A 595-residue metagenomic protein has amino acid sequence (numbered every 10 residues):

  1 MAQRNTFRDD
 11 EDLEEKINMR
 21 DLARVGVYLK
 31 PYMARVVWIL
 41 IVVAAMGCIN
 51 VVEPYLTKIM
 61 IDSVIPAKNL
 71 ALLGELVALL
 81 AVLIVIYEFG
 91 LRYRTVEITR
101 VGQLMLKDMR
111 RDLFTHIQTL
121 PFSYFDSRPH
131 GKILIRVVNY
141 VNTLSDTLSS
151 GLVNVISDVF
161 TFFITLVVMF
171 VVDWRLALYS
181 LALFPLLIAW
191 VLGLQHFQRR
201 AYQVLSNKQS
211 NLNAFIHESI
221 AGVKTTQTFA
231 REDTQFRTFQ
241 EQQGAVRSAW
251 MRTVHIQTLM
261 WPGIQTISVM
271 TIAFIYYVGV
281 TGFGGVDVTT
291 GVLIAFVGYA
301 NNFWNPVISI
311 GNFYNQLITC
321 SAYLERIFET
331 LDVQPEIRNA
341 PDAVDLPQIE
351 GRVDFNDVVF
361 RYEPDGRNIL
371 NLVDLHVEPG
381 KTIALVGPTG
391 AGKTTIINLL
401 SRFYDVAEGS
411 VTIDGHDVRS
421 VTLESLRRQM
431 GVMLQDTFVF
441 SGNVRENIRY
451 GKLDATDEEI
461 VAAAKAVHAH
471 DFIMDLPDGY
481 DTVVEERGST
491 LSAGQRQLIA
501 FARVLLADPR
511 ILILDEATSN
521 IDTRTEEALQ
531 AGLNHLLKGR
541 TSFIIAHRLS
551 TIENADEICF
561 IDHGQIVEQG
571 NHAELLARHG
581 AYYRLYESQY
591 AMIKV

Functional and structural regions predicted by a protein language model:
M1-V52, I65-V77, R94-I98, G102-M105 (+10 more regions): Membrane-integrated ABC transporters
R4-L13, Q103, R111-V141, A214-T238 (+5 more regions): Short intracellular "coupling" helices and adjacent cytoplasmic loop segments at the cytosolic face of multi-pass
A23-G26, A34-Y55, I59, L76 (+7 more regions): Alpha-helical segments in transporter systems
G26, F122-S123, N139-L148, L152 (+7 more regions): An intracellular "coupling" helix at the cytosolic face of ABC transporter transmembrane type-1 domains
P31, R35-C48, L79, L83-F89 (+2 more regions): Transmembrane helices of ABC transporter permease
E53-T57, R94, L113, I164 (+5 more regions): Hydrophobic/aromatic residues in alpha-helical transmembrane segments
P66-E75, V168-A182, R252-E325, T330-L331: Helix-loop-helix
N339-A340, L346-V595: ABC-type nucleotide-binding domain
